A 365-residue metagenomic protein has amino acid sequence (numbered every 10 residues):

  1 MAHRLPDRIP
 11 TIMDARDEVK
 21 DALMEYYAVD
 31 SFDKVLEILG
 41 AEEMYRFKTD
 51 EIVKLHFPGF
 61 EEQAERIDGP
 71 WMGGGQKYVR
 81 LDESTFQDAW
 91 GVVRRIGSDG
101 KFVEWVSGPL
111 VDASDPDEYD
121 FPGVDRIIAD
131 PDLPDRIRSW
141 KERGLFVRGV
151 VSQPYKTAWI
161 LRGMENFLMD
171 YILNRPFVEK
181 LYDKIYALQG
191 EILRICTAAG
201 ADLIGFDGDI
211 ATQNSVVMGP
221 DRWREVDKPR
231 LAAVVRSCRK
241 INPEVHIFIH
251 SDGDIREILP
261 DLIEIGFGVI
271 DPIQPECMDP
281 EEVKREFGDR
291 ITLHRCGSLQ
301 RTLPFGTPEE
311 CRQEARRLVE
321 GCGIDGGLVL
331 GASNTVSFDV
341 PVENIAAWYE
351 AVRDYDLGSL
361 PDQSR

Functional and structural regions predicted by a protein language model:
M1-D30, K34, Q87, V93-I96 (+2 more regions): Active-site loop segments of alpha/beta catalytic cores
A22-P70: Segments that shape or occlude catalytic/ligand-binding pockets
F57, A89-W90: Structural motif
D68-G75, I128: Extended, Lys/Arg-enriched charged tracts that mediate electrostatic binding to polyanionic substrates
W105: Catalytic and substrate-binding clefts that recognize carbohydrates or anionic sugar/phosphate headgroups
